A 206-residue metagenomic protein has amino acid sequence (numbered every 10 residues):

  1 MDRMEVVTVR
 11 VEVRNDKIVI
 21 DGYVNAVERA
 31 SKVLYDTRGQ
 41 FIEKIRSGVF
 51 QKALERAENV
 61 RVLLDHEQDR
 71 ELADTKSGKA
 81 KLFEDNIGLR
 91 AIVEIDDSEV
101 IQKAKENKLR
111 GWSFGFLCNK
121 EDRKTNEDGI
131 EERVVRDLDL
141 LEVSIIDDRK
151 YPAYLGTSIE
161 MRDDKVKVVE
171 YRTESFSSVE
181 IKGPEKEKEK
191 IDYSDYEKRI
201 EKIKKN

Functional and structural regions predicted by a protein language model:
M1-V179, K190-I191: Signature of dsDNA virion morphogenesis modules
E180-N206: Terminal short linear interaction segments
